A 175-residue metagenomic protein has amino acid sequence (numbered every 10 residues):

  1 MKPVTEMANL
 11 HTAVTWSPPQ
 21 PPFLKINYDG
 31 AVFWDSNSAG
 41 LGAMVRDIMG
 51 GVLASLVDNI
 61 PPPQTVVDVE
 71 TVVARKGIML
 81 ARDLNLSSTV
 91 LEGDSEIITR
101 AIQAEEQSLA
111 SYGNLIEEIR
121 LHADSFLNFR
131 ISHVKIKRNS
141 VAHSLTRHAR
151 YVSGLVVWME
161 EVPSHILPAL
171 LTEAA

Functional and structural regions predicted by a protein language model:
M1-A175: Primary recognition of RNase H-like, Mg2+-dependent phosphodiesterase/nuclease domains
